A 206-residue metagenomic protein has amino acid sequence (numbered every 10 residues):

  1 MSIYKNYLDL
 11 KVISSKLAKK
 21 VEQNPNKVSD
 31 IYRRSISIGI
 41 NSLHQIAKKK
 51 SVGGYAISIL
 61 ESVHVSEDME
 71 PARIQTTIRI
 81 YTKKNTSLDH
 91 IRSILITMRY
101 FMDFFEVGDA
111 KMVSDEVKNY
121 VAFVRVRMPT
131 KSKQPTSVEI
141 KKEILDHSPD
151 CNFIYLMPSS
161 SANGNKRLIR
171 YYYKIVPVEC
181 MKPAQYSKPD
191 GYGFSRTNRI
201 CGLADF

Functional and structural regions predicted by a protein language model:
S2-S58: N-terminal ordered "arm"
I3, M69-R73, P149: Short coil/turn motifs at beta-sheet boundaries
G54-P71: Short, charge-patterned binding micro-sites
I74-R79: Short glycine/threonine-rich beta-strand-turn micro-motifs
I80-S87: Helix N-cap motif at beta-to-alpha junctions
I91-P135: Long, charge-dense
Y120-S148, F153-L156: Aromatic/basic-lined ligand-recognition segments that form π-stacking hydrophobic pockets flanked by Lys/Arg to engage
C151-F206: Glycine-rich, aromatic-bearing surface loops/beta-hairpins
